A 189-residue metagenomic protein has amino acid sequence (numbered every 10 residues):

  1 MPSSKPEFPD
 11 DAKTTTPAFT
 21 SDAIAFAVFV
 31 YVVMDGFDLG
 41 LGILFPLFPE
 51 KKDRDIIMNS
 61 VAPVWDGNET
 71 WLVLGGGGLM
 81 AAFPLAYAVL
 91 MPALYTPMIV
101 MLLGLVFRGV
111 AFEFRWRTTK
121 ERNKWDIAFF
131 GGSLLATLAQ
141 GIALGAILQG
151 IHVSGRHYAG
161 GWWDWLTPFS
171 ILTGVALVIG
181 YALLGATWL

Functional and structural regions predicted by a protein language model:
M1-T15: N-terminal low-complexity segments that are often proline-rich with Ser/Thr-Pro
A12-D22, M80-Y95, L148-S170: Helix-coil boundary and interhelical linker segments in multi-pass alpha-helical membrane proteins
T14-G67, V73-G76: N-terminal signal-anchor module of multipass membrane proteins
T20-Y31, M91-L103, F130-G131, D164-V178: Alpha-helical transmembrane segments
V32-D35, P49, M98, L102 (+1 more regions): Catalytic cores of large soluble enzymes that bind and process phosphate-bearing ligands
M34-D35, L39-I43, V100-E113, A182-L189: Membrane-water interface of transmembrane alpha-helices
V64-S133, S154: Membrane-interface helix-loop-helix modules in multi-pass inner-membrane proteins
F114-L189: Long, contiguous internal "core" modules enriched in hydrophobic/ aromatic residues
